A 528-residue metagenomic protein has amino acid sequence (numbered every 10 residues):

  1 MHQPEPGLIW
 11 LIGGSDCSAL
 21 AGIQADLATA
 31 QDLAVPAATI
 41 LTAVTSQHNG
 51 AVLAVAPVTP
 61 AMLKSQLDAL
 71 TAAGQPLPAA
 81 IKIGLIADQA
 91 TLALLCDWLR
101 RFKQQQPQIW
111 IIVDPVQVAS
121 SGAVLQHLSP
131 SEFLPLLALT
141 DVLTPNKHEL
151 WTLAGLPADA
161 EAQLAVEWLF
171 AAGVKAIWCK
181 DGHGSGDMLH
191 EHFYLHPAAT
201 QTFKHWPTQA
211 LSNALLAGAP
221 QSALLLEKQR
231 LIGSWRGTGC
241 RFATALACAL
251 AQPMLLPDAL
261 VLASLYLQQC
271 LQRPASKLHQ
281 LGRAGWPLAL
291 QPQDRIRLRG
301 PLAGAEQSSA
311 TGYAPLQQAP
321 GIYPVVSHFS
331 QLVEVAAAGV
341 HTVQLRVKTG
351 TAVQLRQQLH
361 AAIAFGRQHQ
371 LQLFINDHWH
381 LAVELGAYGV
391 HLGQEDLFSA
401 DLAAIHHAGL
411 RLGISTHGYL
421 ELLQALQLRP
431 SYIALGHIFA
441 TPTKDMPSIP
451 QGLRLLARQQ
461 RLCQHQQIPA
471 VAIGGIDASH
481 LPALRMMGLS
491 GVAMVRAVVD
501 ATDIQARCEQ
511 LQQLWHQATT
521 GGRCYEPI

Functional and structural regions predicted by a protein language model:
P6, A54-P57, D258-Q317, Q517-I528: Charged C-terminal helix
T29, W151-T152, G233-L256: Short, small-residue alpha-helix embedded
A38-S46, L271, R346-V347, Q394-L402 (+3 more regions): Glycine-rich phosphate-binding active-site loops on the catalytic face of alpha/beta enzymes
V52-C179, S185, Y194-P197, L345 (+1 more regions): Glycine-rich phosphate/dinucleotide-binding loop and adjoining beta-alpha-beta core of small-molecule
A123-P220, A362, R367-R429: Conserved phosphate/ATP/ADP-binding segment of small-molecule kinases
H190-E191, L385-A387, L392, F398-S399 (+4 more regions): Glycine/Thr-rich beta-alpha phosphate-binding loop at enzyme active sites
R356-D377, Q394, L402-H417, I449-V471 (+2 more regions): Alpha-helix-loop-beta-strand connector modules within alpha/beta enzyme cores
L373-Y388, H417-R429, P469-A472, I476-M494 (+1 more regions): Catalytic cores of alpha/beta
